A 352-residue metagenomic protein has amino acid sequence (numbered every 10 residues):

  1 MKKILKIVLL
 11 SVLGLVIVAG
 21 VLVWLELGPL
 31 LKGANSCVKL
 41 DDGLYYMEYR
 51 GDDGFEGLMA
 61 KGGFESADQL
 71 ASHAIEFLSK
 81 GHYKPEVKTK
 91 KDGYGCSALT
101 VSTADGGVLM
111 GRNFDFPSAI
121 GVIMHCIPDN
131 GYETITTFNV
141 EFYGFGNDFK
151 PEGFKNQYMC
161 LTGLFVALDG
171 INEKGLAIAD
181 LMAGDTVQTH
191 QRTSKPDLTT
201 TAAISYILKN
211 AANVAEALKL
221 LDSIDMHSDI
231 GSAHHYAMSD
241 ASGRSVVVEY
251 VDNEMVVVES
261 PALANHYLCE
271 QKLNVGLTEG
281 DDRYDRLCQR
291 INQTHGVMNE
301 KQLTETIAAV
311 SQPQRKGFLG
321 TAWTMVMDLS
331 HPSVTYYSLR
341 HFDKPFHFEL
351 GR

Functional and structural regions predicted by a protein language model:
L5-S205, K209, M298-R352: N-terminal mature-domain region immediately after signal-peptide cleavage in secreted/organellar precursors
N113, K174, L181-A183, S239-A241 (+6 more regions): Structured loops at beta-to-helix junctions and adjacent beta-edge loops in soluble globular domains
V122, T189-R192, K219, V247-V251 (+2 more regions): A short secondary-structure junction signal
L208-A211, E216-K219: Short N-terminal edge-element motif at the start of the domain
L220, S228-D229: Phosphate-interacting basic helix/loop segments used at nucleotide- and nucleic-acid interfaces
G231-K272, T278: Extended amphipathic alpha-helical segments with heptad-repeat/coiled-coil character used for oligomerization, fusion
L263-T306: Charge-rich, low-complexity intrinsically disordered segments
